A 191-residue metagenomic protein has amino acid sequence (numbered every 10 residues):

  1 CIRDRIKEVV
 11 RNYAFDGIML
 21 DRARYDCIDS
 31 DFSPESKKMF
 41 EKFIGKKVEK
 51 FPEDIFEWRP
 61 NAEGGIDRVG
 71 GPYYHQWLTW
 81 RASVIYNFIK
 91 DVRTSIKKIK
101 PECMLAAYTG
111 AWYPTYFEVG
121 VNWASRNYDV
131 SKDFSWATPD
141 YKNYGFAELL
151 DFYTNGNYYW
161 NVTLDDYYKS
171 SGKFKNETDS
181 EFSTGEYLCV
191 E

Functional and structural regions predicted by a protein language model:
C1-R3, V190: Accessible peptide chain termini
R3-G172: Polysaccharide-binding and catalytic clefts of secreted carbohydrate-active enzymes
L105, T184-L188: Hydrophobic/aromatic residues located in beta-strands of well-ordered beta-sheets within soluble catalytic
K142-E148, T178-G185: Acidic (Asp/Glu)-rich catalytic clusters
S170-F174, V190-E191: C-terminal soluble interaction/assembly domains
